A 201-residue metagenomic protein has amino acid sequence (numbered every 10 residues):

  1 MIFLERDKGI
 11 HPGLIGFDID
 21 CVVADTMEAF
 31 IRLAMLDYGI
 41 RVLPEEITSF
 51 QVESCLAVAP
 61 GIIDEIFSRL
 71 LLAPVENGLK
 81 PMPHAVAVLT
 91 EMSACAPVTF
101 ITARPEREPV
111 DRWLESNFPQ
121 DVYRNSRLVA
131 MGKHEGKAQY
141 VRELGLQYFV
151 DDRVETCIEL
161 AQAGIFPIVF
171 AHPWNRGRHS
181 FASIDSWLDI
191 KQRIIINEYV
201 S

Functional and structural regions predicted by a protein language model:
I2-E65: Active-site neighborhood of HAD-like aspartate-dependent phosphohydrolases
I2-L4, A138, R142-E143, Y148 (+1 more regions): Asp-based, Mg2+/Mn2+-dependent phosphohydrolase catalytic module
V22-V23, A29-F30, P105-E108, V154-T156 (+1 more regions): Short, solvent-exposed loop/turn segments at secondary-structure junctions
I66-P74: Short glycine/proline- and acidic residue-enriched helix-loop micro-motifs that form flexible lids or anion-recognition
A73-R112: Short, acidic loop-to-helix structural element flanking the phosphoryl-transfer center in phosphate-processing enzymes
I101-V150, V154-I158: Substrate-recognition "cap/lid" segment bordering the active-site pocket of phosphatases
